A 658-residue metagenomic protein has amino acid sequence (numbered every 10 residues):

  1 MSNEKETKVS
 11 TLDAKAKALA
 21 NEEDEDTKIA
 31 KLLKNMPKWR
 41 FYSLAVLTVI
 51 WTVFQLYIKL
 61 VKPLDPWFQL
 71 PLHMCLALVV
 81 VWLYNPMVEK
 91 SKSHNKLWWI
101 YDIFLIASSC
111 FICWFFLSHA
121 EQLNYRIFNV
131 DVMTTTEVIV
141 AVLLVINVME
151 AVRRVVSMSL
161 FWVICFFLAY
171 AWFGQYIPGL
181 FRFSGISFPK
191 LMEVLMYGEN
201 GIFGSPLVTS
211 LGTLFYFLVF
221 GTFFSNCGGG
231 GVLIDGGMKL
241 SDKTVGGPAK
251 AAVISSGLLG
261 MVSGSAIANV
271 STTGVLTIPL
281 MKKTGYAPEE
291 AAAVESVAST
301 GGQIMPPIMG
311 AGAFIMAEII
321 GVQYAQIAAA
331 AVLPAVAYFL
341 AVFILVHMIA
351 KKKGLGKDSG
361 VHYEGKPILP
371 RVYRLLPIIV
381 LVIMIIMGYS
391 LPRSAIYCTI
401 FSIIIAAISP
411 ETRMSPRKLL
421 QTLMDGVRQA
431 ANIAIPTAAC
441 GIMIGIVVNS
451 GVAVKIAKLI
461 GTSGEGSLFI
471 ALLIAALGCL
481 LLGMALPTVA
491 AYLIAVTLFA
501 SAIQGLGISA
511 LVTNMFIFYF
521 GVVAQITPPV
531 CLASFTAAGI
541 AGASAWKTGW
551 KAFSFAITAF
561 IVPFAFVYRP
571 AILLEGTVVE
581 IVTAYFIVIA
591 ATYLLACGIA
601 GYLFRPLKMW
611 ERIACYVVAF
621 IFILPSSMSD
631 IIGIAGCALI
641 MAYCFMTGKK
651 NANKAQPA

Functional and structural regions predicted by a protein language model:
M1-D131, V138-V142: Conserved, well-structured core domains of diverse proteins
S2-L44, A329-Q429, L532-F620, G648-A658: Long, contiguous bundles of hydrophobic transmembrane helices that form the permeation core of multi-pass
K31, I58-K62, L83-K96, L143-M158 (+3 more regions): Membrane-water interface regions at transmembrane-helix termini and the short interhelical loops of multi-pass membrane
I100-I106, F111-C113, E121-Y125, V132-M133 (+1 more regions): Hydrophobic or amphipathic alpha-helical targeting/insertion segments
F111, E150, V155, V163-L180 (+8 more regions): Core transmembrane alpha-helical segments of multi-pass membrane transporters/permeases
T134-I139, N200-T213, K239-V253, T284-E290 (+5 more regions): Membrane-interfacial loop-to-helix junctions in multi-pass transporters
F220-S225, S256-S265, V297-Q303, I444 (+3 more regions): Transmembrane alpha-helix interface/packing and boundary motifs in multi-pass membrane proteins, characterized by
I234-G302, I308, G312-I315, G321 (+2 more regions): Hydrophobic transmembrane alpha-helices that form the pore/transport pathway of multi-pass ion and small-solute
